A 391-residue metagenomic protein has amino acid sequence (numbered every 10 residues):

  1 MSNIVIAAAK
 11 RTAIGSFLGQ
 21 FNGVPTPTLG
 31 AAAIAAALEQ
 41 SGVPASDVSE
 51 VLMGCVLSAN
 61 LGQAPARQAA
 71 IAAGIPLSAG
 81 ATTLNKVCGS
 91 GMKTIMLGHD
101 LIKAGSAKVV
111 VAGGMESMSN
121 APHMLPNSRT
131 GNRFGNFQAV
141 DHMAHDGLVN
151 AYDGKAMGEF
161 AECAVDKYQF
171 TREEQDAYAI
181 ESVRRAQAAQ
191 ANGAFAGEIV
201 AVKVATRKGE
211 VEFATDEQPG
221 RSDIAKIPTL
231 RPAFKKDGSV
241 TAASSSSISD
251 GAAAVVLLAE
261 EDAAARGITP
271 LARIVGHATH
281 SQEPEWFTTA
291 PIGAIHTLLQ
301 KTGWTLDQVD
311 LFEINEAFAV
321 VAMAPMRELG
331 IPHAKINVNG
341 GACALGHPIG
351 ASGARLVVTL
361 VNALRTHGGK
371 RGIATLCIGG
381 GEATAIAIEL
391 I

Functional and structural regions predicted by a protein language model:
M1-L61, P65-A73, G80, F160-R172 (+4 more regions): Conserved active-site "lid/cap" helical segment
M1-V24, A139, I224-T289, G293 (+4 more regions): Condensing-enzyme catalytic core mediating Claisen C-C bond formation in acyl metabolism
K10-T12, G23-V24, L29-A31, Q40 (+3 more regions): N-terminal extracellular/periplasmic Venus flytrap/periplasmic-binding protein-like
C55-V110, A151-M157, R221-S247, E328-R355 (+2 more regions): Conserved catalytic cysteine-centered active-site region of acyl-thioester-dependent Claisen-condensing enzymes
K86-E116, V165-A194, A254-E261, M326 (+2 more regions): Active-site-proximal alpha-helical scaffold in enzymes
V109-A164: Flexible glycine-/small-residue-enriched beta->alpha junction loops that bind anionic phosphate/pyrophosphate groups
F160-E162, F195-E198, A205, V275-A344: Active-site pocket-lining segment
